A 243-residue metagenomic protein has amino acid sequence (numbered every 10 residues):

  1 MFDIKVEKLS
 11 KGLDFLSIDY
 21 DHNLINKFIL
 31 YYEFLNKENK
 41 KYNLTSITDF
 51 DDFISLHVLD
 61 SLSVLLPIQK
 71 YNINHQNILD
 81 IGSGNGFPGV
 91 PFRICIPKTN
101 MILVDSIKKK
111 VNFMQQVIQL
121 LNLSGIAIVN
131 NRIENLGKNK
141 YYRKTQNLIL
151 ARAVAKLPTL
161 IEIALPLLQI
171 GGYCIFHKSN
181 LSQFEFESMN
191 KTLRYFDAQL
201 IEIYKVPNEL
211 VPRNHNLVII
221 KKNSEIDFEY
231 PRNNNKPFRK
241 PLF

Functional and structural regions predicted by a protein language model:
M1-H75, L79, Q116-I126: Class I SAM-dependent transferase core
L35, F92, K178, I220: Residue-level signal for inorganic ion chemistry
L62-A153, I161: Conserved SAM/SAH cofactor-binding pocket of Class I
I96, L168-I170: Helix-to-beta-strand junctions that scaffold the AdoMet/dcAdoMet cofactor pocket in Class I SAM-dependent enzymes
K110-N112, S182, F186: Short alpha-helix immediately C-terminal to the canonical SAM-binding loop
E134, S179-Q183, N208: Short "lid" loop at the C-terminus of a central beta-strand within the Rossmann-like core of SAM-dependent
G171-L181: Conserved beta-strand signature within the Rossmann-like core of class I S-adenosyl-L-methionine
N190-F243: SAM/dcSAM-binding transferase cores
